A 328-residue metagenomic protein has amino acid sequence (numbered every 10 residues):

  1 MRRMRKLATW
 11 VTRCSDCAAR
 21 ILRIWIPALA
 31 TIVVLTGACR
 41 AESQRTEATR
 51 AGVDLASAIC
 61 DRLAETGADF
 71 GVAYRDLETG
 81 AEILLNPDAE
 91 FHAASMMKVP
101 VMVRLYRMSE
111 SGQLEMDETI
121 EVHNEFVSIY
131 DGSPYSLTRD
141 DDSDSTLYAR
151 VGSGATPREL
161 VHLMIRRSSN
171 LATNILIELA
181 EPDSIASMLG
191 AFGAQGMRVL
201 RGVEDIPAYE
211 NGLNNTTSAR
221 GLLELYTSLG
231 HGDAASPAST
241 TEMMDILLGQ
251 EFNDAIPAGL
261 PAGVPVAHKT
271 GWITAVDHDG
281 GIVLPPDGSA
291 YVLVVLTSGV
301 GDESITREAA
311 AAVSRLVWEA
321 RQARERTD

Functional and structural regions predicted by a protein language model:
M1-I21: N-terminal secretory signal peptides that target proteins for export/translocation
I21-T36: Bacterial N-terminal signal peptides
E42-H92, A320: Beta-lactamase-like hydrolase cores
Q44-R62, L179-E181, L223-D254, P265 (+1 more regions): Structured C-terminal helix/loop/strand segments within mature extracytoplasmic catalytic/sensor domains
D69, S153, P157, V161 (+1 more regions): Mid-domain, small-residue-enriched loop/turn segments at the edges of structured enzyme/sensor domains
L77, E115-R139, L179-E181: Acidic helix-start/capping segments at beta-turn-to-alpha-helix junctions
G80, H92-E125, M164, L293: Active-site SXXK
V127-N174: Conserved catalytic neighborhood of penicillin-recognizing serine enzymes
